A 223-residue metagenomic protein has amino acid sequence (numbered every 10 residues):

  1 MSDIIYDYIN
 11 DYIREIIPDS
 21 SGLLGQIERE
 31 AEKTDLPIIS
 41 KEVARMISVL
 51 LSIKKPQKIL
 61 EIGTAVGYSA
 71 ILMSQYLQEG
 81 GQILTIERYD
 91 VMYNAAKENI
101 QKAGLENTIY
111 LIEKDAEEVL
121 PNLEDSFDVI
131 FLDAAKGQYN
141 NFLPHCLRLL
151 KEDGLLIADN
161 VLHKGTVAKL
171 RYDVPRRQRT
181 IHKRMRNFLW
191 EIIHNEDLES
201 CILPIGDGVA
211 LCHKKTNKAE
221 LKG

Functional and structural regions predicted by a protein language model:
M1-V129, G137-I157, V161-G223: A short alpha-helical cap/connector motif
A134: Conserved NAD(P)H cofactor-binding loop of Rossmann-fold oxidoreductase domains
